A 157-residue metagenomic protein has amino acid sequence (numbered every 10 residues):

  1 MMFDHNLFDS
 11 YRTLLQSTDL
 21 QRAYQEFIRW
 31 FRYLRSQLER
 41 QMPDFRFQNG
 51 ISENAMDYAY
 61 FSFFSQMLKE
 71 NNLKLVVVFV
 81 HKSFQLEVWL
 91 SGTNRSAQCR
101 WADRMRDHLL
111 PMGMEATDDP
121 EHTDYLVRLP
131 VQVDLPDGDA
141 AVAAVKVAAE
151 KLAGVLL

Functional and structural regions predicted by a protein language model:
M1-A59, M67: Charge-rich, low-complexity N-terminal segments
M1-Y11, V76, T117-P130: Short, compositionally biased low-complexity segments
D4, F45, N71, S83-Q85 (+3 more regions): Contiguous interface-forming segments/domains that mediate binding rather than catalysis
T18-E26, S65, W89-T93, D137-A140: Conserved aromatic-histidine-acidic binding/catalytic patches
R22-W30, A97, A140-A144, A148: Short amphipathic alpha-helical segments
W30-M42, M105, L109, V145-L156: Hydrophobic, Leu/Ile/Phe/Ala-enriched alpha-helical segments that form helix-helix packing faces
A59-D107: Aromatic- and glycine-enriched beta-alpha-beta binding-site module
L110-V147, G154: Well-ordered alpha/beta subsegment
